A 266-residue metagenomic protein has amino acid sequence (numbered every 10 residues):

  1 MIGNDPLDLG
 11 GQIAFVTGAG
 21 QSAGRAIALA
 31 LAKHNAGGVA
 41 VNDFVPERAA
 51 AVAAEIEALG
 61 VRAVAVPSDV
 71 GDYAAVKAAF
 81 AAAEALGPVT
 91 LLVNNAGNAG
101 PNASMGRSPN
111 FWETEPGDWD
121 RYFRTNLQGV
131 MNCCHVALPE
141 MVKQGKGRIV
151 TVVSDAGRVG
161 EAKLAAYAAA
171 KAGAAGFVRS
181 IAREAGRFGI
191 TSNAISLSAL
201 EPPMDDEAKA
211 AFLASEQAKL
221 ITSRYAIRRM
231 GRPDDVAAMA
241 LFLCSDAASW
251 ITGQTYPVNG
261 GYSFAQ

Functional and structural regions predicted by a protein language model:
M1-D5, V159, K219, S223 (+2 more regions): Short C-terminal tail/terminal secondary-structure segment of NAD(P)H-dependent dehydrogenase/reductase domains
I2, P6-A40: Canonical Rossmann dinucleotide-binding motif of NAD(H)/NADP(H)-dependent dehydrogenases/reductases, specifically
K77, A99-D120, K143, K163-A166: Conserved mid-core segment of classical short-chain dehydrogenase/reductases
T90, N98, W112-M131, K146 (+4 more regions): Catalytic Tyr-X3-Lys loop
C134, A170, V178: Active-site helix of classical SDR
P139, R183-E184, S249: Alpha-helical segment proximal to the catalytic Tyr-Lys
S154: Residue(s) in the substrate-gating loop at a strand-loop-helix junction that position the organic substrate next
G186, T191, S196, I251-G253: Short, small/polar-rich loop/turn modules that mediate ligand/substrate recognition or access, typified
